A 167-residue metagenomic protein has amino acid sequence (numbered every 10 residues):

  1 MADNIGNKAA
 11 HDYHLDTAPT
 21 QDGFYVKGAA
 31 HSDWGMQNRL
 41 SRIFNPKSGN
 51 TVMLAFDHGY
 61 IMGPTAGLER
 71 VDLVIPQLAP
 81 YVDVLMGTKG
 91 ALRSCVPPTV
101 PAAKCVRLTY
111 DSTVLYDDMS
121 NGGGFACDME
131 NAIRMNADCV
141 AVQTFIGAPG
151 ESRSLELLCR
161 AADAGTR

Functional and structural regions predicted by a protein language model:
A2-F56, G90-A103: N-terminal amphipathic alpha-helix/helix-capping segment at the start of soluble metabolic enzymes
G28-S32, A55-E69, R107-A126, T144-S152: Active-site mouth loops of central-metabolism enzymes
K47, V52-C95: N-terminal low-complexity or amphipathic/hydrophobic leaders
N50-F56, V84-G87, A102-Y110, V140-V142: Hydrophobic faces of well-ordered beta-strands that scaffold small-molecule active sites in alpha/beta enzyme cores
L78-A79, I133, T166: Non-catalytic positions within long, well-ordered alpha-helices that form the structural scaffold/packing of enzyme
K89-K104, S120-G124, I146-G165: Active-site-adjacent beta->alpha loops and helix N-cap segments on the catalytic face of soluble alpha/beta enzymes
G124-R134: Acidic/glycine-rich phosphate/pyrophosphate-binding loops and surrounding catalytic core that coordinate Mg2+
